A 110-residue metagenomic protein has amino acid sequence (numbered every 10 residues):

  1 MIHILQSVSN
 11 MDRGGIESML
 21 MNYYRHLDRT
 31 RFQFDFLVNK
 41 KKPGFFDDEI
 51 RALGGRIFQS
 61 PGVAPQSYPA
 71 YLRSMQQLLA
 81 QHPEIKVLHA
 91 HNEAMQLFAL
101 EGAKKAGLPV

Functional and structural regions predicted by a protein language model:
I2, Q6-G14, S18-Q66, A70: N-terminal strand-loop element at the rim of the active site of nucleotide-sugar-dependent glycosyltransferases
I4, V87, A103-V110: Active-site proximal beta-strand in glycosyltransferases
D28-F32, P83, K105-L108: Short helix-capping segments at alpha-helix termini
P43-G44, Q96-A99: Short, well-ordered alpha-helical microsegments
I50, M75, A99: Aromatic/hydrophobic pocket-lining residues that form π-stacking "cages" and hydrophobic walls in ligand
Y71-L79: Generic hydrophobic alpha-helical segments
L78-K86: Glycine-rich phosphate-binding loop signature in dinucleotide/nucleotide-binding domains
A90-Q96: Short His-centered aromatic/hydrophobic patch
